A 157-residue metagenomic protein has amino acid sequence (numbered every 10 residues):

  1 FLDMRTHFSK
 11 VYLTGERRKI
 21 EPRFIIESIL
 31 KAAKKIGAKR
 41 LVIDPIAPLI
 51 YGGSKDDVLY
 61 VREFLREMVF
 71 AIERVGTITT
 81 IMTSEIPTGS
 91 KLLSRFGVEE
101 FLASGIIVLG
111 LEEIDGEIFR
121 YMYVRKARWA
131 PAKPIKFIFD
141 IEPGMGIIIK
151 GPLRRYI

Functional and structural regions predicted by a protein language model:
F1-L49: Conserved inter-motif catalytic segment of the P-loop NTP-binding fold
T6-Y12, D115, I147, R155-I157: A short acidic, often aromatic-flanked loop/helix-cap motif at beta-alpha or helix-coil junctions that lines enzyme
Y12-T14, G52-S54, K91-R95: Short, well-ordered secondary-structure micro-motifs
R18, I25, K31-G37, F137-I157: NTP-binding/hydrolysis catalytic cores, primarily Walker-type P-loop NTPases
R18-I25, K34, A38, V42 (+4 more regions): Helical mechanochemical/support elements of P-loop NTPase systems and associated helical scaffolds
L30, G53-S54, V58-I86: Substrate-engagement module of ASCE P-loop NTPases
K31-I36, L49-G52, M68-V75, L102 (+2 more regions): Conserved, well-folded catalytic cores of nucleic-acid-processing and energy-transducing macromolecular machines
T79-G146: Phosphate-binding/switch region of NTP-binding enzymes
